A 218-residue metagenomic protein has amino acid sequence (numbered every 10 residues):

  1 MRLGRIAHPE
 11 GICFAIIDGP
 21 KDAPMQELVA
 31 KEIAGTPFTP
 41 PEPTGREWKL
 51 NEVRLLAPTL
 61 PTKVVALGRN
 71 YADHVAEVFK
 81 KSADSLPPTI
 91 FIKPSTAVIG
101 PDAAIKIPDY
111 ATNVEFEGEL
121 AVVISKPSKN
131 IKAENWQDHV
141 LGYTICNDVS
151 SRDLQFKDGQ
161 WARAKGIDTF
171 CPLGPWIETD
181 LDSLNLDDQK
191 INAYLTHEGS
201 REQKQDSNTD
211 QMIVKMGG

Functional and structural regions predicted by a protein language model:
M1-T89, L184, N192: N-terminal non-catalytic cap/leader segment that marks the start of a structured domain
G4, R54-L56, V78-K81, I105-V114 (+3 more regions): A generic local secondary-structure boundary/capping motif
R5, V64-L67, L120-I124, G142-I145 (+1 more regions): Short hydrophobic-aromatic micro-motifs
E10, E32, G45-R46, H74 (+1 more regions): Catalytic-pocket segment enriched in acidic/His residues
P20, T96, S125-K129, V149-S150 (+2 more regions): Short loop segments at secondary-structure junctions
A83-P101, F116: Structural signature of FAD isoalloxazine-binding scaffolds in flavoprotein oxidoreductases
D102-W136, L141, I145-L154: Non-heme Fe(II) oxygenase catalytic core, chiefly the N-lobe of the double-stranded beta-helix
